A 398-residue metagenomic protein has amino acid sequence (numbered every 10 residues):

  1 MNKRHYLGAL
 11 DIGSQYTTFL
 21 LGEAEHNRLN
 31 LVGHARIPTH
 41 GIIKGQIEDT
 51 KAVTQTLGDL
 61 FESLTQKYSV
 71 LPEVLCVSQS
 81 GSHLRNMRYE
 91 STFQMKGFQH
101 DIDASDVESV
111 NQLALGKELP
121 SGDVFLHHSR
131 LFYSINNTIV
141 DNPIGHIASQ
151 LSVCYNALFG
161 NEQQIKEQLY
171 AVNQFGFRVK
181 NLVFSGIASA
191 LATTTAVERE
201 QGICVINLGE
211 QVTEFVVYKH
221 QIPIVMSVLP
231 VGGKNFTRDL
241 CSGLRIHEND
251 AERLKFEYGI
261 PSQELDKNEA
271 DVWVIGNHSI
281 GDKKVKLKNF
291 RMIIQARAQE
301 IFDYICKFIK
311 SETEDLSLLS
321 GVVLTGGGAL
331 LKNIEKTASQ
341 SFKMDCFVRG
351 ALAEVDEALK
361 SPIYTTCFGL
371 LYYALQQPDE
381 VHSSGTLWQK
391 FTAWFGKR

Functional and structural regions predicted by a protein language model:
M1-Y16, L20-L75, Q79-C204, I222-I224 (+7 more regions): Nucleotide/phosphate-binding catalytic cleft detector across ATP-hydrolyzing and phosphate-transferring enzymes
T17, A190-L191, Q211-V216, L331-K332: Short glycine/serine/threonine-rich phosphate/pyrophosphate-binding segments that cradle anionic phosphate groups
K44-I47, A192, R238-D239, E354-S361: Short, charged, surface-exposed secondary-structure boundary motifs
V77-S82, L208, S320-L330: Glycine-rich beta-strand-to-loop/alpha-helix junction loops that act as flexible
D103-S105, S341-F368: Conserved phosphate-binding/catalytic loops in two-lobed NTP-binding clefts
Q201-G243: Glycine-rich phosphate-binding loop of actin/hexokinase-like ATP-binding domains
I224-V225, R238, N289, A351-E357: Short beta-alpha connecting loops at secondary-structure transitions that line or flank enzyme active sites
D303, K307-V322, L331-V348, Q377-D379: ATP-binding/phosphotransfer module of carbohydrate and carboxylate kinases, centering on a glycine-rich
